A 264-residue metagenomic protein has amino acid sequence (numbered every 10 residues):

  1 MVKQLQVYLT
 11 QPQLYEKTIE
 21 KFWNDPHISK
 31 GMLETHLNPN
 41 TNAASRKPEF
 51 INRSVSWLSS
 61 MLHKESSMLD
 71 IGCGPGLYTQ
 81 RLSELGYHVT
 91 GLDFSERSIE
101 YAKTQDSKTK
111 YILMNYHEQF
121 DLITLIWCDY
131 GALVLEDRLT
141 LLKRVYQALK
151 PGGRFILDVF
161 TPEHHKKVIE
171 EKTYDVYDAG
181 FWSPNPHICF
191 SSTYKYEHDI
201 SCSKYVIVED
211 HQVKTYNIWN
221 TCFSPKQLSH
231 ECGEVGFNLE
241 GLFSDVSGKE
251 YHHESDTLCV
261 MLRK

Functional and structural regions predicted by a protein language model:
V2-H63: Conserved class I S-adenosyl-L-methionine
E65-G74: Conserved class I S-adenosyl-L-methionine
P75-Y87: Conserved SAM-binding loop of SAM-dependent methyltransferases across substrates and taxa, primarily the Class I
S95-R97: Conserved SAM/SAH-binding beta-strand->alpha-helix loop
A102-K103: Conserved SAM-binding loop
D106-Y116: Conserved SAM-binding strand-loop segment of SAM-dependent methyltransferases
L139-P151: A short glycine-rich, Lys/Arg-flanked "PGG" loop and its adjoining helix->strand segment in the class I
I156-K226: SAM-dependent methyltransferase
